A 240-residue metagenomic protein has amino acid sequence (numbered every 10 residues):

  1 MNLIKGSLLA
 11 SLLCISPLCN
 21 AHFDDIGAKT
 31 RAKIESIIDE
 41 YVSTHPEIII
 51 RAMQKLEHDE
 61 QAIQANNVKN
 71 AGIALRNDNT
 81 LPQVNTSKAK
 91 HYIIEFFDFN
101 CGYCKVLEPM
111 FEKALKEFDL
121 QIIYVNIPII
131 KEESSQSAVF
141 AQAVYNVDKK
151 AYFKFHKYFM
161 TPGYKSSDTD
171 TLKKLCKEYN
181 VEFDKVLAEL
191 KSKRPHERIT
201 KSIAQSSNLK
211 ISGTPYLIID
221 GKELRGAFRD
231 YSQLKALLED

Functional and structural regions predicted by a protein language model:
M1-A21: Classical Sec-dependent N-terminal signal peptides that target proteins to the secretory pathway
G6, T30-R31, F183: Short amphipathic alpha-helical segments that mediate assembly, nucleic-acid/protein binding, or membrane association
L9, P109, K113, Q233-A236: Alpha-helical scaffolding segments of alpha/beta enzyme cores, especially the outer helices of TIM-barrel or partial
C19-E132, L190-K191, P195-G213, I219 (+1 more regions): Extracytoplasmic thiol/disulfide redox context detector
I129-D240: Cysteine-centric redox/oxidoreductase cores and disulfide-bonded domains
